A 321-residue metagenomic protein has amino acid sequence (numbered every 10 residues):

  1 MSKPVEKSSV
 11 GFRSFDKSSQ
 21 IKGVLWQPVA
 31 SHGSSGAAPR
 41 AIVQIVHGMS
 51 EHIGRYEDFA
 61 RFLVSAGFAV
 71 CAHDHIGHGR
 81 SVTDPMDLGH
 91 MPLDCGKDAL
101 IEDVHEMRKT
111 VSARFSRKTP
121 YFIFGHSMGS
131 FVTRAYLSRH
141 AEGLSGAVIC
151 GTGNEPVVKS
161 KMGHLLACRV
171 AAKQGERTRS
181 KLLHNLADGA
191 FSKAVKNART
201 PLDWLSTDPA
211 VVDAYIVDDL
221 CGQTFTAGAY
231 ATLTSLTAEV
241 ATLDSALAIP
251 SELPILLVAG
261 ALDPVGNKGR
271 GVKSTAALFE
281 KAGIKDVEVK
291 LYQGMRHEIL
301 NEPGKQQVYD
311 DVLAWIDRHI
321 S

Functional and structural regions predicted by a protein language model:
M1-H32: N-terminal cap/lid segment of alpha/beta-hydrolase-fold proteins
R40-E51, S127-M128, A261-L262: Active-site glycine-rich loops that stabilize anionic/oxyanionic intermediates across multiple enzyme folds
R55-M86: Conserved alpha/beta-hydrolase
P92-A113: Alpha/beta-hydrolase active-site loop
F115-S127: Alpha/beta-hydrolase fold nucleophile elbow
T133-L220: Alpha/beta-hydrolase-fold enzymes
L257-A259: Short beta-strand/loop motif that positions the catalytic acidic residue of the alpha/beta-hydrolase fold
A282, D286-S321: Catalytic active-site module of serine/aspartate enzymes centered on a nucleophile-bearing elbow/loop
